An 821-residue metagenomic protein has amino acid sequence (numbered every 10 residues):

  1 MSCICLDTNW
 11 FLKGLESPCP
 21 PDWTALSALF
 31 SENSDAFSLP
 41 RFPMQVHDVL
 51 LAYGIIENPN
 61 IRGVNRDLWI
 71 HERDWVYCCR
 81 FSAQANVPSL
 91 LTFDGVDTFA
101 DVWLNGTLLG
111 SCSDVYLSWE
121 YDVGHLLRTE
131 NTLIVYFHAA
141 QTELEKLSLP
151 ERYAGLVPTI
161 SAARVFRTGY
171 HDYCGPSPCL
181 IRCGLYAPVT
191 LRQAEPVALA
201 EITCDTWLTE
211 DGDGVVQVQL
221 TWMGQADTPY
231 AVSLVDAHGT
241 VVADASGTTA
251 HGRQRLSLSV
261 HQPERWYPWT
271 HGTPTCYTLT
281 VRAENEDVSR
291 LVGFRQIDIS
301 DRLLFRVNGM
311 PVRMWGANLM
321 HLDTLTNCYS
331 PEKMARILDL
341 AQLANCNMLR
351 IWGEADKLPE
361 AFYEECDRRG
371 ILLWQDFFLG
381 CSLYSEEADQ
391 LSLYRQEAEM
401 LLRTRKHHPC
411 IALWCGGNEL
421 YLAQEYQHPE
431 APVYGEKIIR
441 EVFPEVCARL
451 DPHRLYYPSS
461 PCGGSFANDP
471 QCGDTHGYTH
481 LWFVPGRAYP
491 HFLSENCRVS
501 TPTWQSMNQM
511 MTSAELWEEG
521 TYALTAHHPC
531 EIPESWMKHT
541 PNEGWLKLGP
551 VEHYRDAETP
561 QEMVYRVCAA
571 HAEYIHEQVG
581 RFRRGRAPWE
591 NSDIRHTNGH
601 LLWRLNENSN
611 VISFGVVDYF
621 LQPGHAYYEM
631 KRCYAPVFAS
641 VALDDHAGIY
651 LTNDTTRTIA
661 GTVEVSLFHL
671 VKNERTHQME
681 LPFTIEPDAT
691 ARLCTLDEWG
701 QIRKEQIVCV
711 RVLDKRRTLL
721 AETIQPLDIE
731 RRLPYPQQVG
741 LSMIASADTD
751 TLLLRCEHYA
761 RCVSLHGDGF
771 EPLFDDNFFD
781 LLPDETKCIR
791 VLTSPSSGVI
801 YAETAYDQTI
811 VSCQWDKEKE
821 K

Functional and structural regions predicted by a protein language model:
M1-M348, R584, S592-T597, Q622 (+1 more regions): Secreted/periplasmic carbohydrate-active enzymes, especially glycoside hydrolases
G14, G184, W414, C447 (+1 more regions): Substrate-binding clefts and catalytic carboxylate motifs of secreted carbohydrate-active enzymes
Y77-R80, I337, A344, F362 (+4 more regions): Alpha-helical packing segments of well-folded alpha/beta enzyme cores
T98-A100, T142-E143, V241, H321-T324 (+8 more regions): Flexible loop/turn segments at secondary-structure boundaries
S177, E201, L402-L524: Active-site region of glycoside hydrolase catalytic domains
A283, Q296-E425: Substrate-binding cleft of carbohydrate-active enzyme catalytic domains
R313-M314, M348-I351, L373-Q375, A412-C415 (+4 more regions): Structural recognition of the beta-strand scaffold that forms the well-ordered cores of secreted hydrolase catalytic
F377-Y384, N418-P429, P458, E543-V567: Active-site clefts of carbohydrate-active enzymes
